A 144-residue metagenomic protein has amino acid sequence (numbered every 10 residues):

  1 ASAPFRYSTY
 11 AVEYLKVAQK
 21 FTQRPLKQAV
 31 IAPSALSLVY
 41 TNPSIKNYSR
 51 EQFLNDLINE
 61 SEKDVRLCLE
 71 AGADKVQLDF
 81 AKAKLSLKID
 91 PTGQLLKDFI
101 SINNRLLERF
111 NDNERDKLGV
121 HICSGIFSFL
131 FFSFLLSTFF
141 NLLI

Functional and structural regions predicted by a protein language model:
A1-I144: Domain-level signal for soluble alpha/beta catalytic cores
